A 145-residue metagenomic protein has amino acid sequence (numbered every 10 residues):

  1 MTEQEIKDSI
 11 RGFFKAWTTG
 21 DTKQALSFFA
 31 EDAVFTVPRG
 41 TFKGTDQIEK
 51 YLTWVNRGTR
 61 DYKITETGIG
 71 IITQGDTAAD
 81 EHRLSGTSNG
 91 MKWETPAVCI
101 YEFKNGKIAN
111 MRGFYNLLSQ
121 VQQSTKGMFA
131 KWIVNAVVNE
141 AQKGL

Functional and structural regions predicted by a protein language model:
M1-L145: C-terminal and inter-domain tail/linker signature
